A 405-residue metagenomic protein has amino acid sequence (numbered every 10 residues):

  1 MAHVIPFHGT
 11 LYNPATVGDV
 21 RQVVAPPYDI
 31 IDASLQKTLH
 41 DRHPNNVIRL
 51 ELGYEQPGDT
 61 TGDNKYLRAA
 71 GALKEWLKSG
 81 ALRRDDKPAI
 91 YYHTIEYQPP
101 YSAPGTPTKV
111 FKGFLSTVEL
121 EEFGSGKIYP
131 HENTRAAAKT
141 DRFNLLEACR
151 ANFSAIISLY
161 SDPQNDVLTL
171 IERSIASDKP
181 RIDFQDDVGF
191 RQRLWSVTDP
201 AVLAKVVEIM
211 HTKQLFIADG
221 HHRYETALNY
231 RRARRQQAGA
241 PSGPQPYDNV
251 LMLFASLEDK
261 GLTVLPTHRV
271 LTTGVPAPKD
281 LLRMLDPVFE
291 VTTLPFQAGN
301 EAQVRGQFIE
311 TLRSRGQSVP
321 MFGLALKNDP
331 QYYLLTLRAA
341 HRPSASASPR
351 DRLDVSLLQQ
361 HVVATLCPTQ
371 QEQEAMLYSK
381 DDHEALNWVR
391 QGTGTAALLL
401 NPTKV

Functional and structural regions predicted by a protein language model:
M1-V405: Surface-exposed, charge/polar-rich loops and edge strands
